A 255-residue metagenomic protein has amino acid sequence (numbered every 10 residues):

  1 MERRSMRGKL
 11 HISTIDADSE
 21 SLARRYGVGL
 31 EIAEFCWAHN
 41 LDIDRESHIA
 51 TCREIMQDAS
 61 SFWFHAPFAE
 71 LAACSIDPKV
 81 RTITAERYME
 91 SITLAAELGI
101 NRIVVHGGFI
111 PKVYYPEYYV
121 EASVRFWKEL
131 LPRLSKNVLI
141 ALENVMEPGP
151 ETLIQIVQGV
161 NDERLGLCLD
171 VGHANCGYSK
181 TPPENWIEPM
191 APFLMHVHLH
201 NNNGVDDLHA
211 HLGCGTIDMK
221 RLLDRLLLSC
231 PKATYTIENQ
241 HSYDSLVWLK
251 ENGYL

Functional and structural regions predicted by a protein language model:
M1-E90, L255: N-terminal pre-domain/capping segments
E2-M6, T14-I15, I32, I43 (+3 more regions): Catalytic cores of phosphodiester-bond-cleaving enzymes
E2-R7, D18-R24, N101, P150 (+3 more regions): Histidine-acidic metal/acid-base catalytic patches
G8-T14, V28-I32, F62-A66, I103-V105 (+4 more regions): Hydrophobic faces of well-ordered beta-strands that scaffold small-molecule active sites in alpha/beta enzyme cores
S13-S21, F35-H48, A72-S75, P111-Y115 (+4 more regions): Acidic-and-aromatic substrate-binding clefts and catalytic sites of carbohydrate-active enzymes
D44-A50, V80-M89, E117-W127, S179-P189 (+1 more regions): Charged helix-capping and loop-helix junction motifs
T51-A69, S123-N137, M219-L226, C230-P231: Alpha-helix-loop-beta-strand connector modules within alpha/beta enzyme cores
C74-G166: Active-site acidic/histidine proton-transfer and metal-coordination neighborhood in alpha/beta enzyme cores
